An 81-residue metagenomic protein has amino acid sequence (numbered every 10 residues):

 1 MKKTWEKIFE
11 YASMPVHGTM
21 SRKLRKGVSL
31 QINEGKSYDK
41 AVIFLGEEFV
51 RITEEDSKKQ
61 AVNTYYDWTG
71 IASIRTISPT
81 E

Functional and structural regions predicted by a protein language model:
M1-K36, K58-Q60, W68-E81: Short glycine-rich, low-complexity segments
G35-S57: Acidic, low-complexity, intrinsically disordered interaction modules
V42-F44, V50, V62, I77-T80: Generic alpha-helix signal with a bias toward terminal, lower-confidence helices and secondary-structure junctions
Y65: Short aromatic/basic micro-patch
